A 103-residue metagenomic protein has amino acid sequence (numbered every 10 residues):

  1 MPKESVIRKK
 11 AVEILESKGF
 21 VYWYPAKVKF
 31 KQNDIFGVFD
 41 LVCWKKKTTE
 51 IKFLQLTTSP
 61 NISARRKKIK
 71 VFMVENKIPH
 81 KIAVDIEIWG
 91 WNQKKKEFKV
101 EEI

Functional and structural regions predicted by a protein language model:
M1-I103: Catalytic phosphate/metal-binding cores of nucleic-acid and nucleotide-processing enzymes, i.e., regions that mediate
